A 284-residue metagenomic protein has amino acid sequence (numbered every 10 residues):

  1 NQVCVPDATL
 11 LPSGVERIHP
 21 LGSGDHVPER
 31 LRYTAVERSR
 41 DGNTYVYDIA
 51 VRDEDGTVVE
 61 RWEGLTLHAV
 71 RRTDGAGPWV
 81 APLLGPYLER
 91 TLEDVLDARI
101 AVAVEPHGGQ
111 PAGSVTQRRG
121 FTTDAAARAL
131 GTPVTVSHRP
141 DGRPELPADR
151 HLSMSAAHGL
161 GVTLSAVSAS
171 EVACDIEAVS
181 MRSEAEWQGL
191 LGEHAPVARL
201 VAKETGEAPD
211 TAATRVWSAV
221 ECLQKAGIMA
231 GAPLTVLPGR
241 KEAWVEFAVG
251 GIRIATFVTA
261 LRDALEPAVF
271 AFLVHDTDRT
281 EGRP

Functional and structural regions predicted by a protein language model:
N1-R90: C-terminal active-site-capping segments
P86-P284: Core catalytic alpha/beta fold that binds nucleotide/phospho-ligands
